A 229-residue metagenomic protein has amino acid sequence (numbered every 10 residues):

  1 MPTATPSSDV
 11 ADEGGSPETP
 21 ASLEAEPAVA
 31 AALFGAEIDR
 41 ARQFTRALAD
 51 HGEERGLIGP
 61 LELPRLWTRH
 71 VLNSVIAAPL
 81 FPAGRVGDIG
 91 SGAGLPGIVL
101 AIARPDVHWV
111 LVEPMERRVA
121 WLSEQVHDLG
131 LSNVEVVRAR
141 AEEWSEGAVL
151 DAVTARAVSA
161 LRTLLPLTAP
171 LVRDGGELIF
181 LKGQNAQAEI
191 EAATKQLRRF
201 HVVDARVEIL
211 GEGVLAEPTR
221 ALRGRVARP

Functional and structural regions predicted by a protein language model:
M1-G87, I102-A103, R117-V134: Class I SAM-dependent transferase core
V29-F34, V107-W109, L178-I179: A short, structure-level motif marking secondary-structure boundaries and short turns
T45-L48, G59, P64, P96 (+3 more regions): Short, well-ordered helical secondary-structure segments
I89-S91: Conserved beta-strand/loop positions that form the S-adenosyl-L-methionine
A93-D106: Conserved SAM-binding loop of SAM-dependent methyltransferases across substrates and taxa, primarily the Class I
V110-P229: S-adenosylmethionine
